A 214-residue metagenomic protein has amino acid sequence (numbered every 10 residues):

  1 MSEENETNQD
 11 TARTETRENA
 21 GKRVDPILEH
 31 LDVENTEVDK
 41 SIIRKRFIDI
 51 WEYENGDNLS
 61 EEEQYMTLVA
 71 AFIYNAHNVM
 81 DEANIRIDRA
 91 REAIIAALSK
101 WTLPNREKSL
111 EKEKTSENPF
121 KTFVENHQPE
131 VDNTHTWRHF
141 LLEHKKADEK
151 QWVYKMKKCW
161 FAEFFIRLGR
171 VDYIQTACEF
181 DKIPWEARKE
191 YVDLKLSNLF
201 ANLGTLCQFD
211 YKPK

Functional and structural regions predicted by a protein language model:
S2-M80: N-terminal, charged low-complexity regulatory/assembly segments
T67, A71, F180, G204: Short, well-structured alpha-helical interface segments that form or flank functional binding sites
V79-L168: Amphipathic interaction/junction segments at domain boundaries or subunit interfaces
A83-R86, E186-V192, K214: Secondary-structure boundary elements
R138, E190-V192, T205: Short beta-strand or tight-loop elements that sit immediately N-terminal to catalytic metal-binding acidic residues
E143-A201: Short, hydrophobic/π-rich interface segment
L203-K214: C-terminal edge-of-domain segments
